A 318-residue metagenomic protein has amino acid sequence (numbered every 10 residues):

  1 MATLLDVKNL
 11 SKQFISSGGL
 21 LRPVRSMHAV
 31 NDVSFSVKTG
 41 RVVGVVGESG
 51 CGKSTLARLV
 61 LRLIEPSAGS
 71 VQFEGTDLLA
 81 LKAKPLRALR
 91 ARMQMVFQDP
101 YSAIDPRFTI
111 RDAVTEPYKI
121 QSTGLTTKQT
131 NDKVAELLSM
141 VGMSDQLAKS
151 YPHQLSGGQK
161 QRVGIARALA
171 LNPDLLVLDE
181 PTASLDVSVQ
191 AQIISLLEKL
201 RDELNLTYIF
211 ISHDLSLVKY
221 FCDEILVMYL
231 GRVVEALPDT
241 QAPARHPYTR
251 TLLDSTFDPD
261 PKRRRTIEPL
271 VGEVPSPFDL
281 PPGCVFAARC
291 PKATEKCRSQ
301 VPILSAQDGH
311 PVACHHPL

Functional and structural regions predicted by a protein language model:
S17-L20, A236-L318: Charged, flexible cofactor/metal-binding loops and thiol motifs
G19-V24, L78-Q94, I120, T127 (+2 more regions): ABC ATPase NBD coupling module
G69-D77, E235-L237: Conserved ABC transporter NBD signature motif
D77, K128-Q146, R250-D254: Conserved ABC ATPase "signature" region
Y151-L155, Q159: Conserved ABC ATPase signature
N172: Conserved catalytic motifs of ABC-family nucleotide-binding domains
L175, P181, L185, V189-R265: P-loop NTP-binding/switch modules centered on Walker-like glycine-rich loops
